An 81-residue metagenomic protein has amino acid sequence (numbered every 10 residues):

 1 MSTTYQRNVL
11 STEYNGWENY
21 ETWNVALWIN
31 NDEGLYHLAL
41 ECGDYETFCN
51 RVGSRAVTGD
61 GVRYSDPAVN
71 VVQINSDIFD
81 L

Functional and structural regions predicted by a protein language model:
M1-L81: Acidic interaction surfaces
